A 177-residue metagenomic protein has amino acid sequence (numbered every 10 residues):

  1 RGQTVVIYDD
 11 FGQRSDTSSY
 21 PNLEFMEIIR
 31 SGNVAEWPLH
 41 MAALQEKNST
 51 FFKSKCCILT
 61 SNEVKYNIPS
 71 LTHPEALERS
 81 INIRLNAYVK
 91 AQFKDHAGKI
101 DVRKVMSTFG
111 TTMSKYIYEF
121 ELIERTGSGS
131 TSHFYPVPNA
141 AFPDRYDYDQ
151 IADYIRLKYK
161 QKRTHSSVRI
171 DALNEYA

Functional and structural regions predicted by a protein language model:
R1-P21: AAA+/P-loop NTPase substrate/partner-engagement loops
D16-Y20, E27-Y176: Replace "adjacent to P-loop NTPase cores in ATP/GTP-dependent enzymes" with "adjacent to NTP-binding cores
